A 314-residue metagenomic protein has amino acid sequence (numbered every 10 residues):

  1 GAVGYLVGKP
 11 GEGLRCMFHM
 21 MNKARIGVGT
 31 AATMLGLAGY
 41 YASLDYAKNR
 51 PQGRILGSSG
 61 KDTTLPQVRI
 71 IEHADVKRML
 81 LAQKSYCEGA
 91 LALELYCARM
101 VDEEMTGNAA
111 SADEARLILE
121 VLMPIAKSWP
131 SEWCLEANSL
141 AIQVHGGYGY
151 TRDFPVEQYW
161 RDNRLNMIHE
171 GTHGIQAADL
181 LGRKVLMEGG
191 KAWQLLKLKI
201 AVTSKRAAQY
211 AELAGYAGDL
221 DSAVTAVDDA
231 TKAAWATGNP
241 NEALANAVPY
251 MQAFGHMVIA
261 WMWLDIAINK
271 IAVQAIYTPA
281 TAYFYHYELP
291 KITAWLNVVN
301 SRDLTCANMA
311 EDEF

Functional and structural regions predicted by a protein language model:
G1-E212, Y216-A226: Internal glycine-rich alpha/beta core junctions
K184-M187, V202-F314: C-terminal amphipathic alpha-helical interaction region
